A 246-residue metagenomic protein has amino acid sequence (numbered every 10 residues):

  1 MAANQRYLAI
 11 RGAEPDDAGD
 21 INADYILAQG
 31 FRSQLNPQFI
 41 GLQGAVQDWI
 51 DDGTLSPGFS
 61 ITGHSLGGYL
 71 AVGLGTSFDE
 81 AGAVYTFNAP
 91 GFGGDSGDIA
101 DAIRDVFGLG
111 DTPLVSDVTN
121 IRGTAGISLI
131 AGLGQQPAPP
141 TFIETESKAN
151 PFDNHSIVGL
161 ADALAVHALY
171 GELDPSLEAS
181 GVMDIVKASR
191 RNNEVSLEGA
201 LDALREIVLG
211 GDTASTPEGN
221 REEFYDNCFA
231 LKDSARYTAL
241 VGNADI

Functional and structural regions predicted by a protein language model:
M1-T62, S77-A83, N88, F92-D101: A conserved cap/lid and substrate-binding interface adjacent to the catalytic center of lipid-processing enzymes
D16-D20, L27-F31, A83, P90-D245: Lipolytic serine-hydrolase domain surface
P37, G41, Y69, G181 (+1 more regions): Extracytoplasmic/secreted proteins, especially bacterial periplasmic and envelope-associated proteins
T62-G67, A71: Gly/Ala-rich beta-loop-alpha elbow adjacent to hydrolase catalytic centers
